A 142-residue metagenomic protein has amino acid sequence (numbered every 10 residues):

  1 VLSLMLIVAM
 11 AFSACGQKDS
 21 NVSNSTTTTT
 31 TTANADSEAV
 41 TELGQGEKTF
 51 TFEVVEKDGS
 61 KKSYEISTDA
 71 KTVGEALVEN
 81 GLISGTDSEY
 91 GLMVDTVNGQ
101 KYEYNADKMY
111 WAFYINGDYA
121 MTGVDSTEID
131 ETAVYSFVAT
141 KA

Functional and structural regions predicted by a protein language model:
L2-A142: Ubiquitin-like/PB1-type beta-grasp interaction modules and other compact soluble beta-rich domains
